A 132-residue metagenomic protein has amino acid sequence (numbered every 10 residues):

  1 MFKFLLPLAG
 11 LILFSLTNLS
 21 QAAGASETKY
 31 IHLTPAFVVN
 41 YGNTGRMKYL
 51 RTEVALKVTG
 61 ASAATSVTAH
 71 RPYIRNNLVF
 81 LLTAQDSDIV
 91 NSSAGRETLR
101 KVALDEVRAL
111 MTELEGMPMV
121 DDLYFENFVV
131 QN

Functional and structural regions predicted by a protein language model:
M1-N132: Flexible, low-complexity charged segments
